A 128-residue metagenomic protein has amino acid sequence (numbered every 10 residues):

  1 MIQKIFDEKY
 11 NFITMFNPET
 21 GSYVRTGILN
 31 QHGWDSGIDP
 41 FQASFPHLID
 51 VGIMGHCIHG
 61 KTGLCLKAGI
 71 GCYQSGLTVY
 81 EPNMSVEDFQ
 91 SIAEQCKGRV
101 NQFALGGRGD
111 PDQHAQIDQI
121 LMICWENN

Functional and structural regions predicted by a protein language model:
M1-C57, K61: N-terminal [4Fe-4S]-dependent radical SAM core
F12-M15, V86, I123: A general secondary-structure boundary signal
P40-D88: Canonical Radical SAM [4Fe-4S] cluster-binding loop centered on the CxxxCxxC motif and its immediate flanking residues
L48-G52, Y73-M84, R99-H114, C124-N128: Core AdoMet radical
T62-G63, H114-I117: Short glycine-/acidic-enriched loop or helix-start segments at secondary-structure transitions that form or flank
D88-I92, Q116-I120: A general structural detector for well-ordered alpha-helical segments in enzyme core domains, enriched
S91-N101: Catalytic domains of carbohydrate-active enzymes, especially glycoside hydrolases
